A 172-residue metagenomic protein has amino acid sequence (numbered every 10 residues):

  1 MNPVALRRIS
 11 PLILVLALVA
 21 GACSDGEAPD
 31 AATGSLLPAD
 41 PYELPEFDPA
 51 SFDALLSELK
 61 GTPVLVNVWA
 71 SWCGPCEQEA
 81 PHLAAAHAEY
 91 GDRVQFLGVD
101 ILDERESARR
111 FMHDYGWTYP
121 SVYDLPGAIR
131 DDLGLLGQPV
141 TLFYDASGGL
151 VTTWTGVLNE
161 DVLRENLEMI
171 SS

Functional and structural regions predicted by a protein language model:
M1-P11: Bacterial N-terminal signal peptides that target proteins for export
L18-A22: C-terminal motif of bacterial Sec signal peptides marking the signal peptidase cleavage site
C23-E27, G74: Bacterial signal peptide processing site
P41-V64: A short beta-strand-turn-helix
T62-V64, W69-W72, G137: Short pre-active-site segment immediately N-terminal to redox-active cysteine/selenocysteine motifs in thiol-based
L65-V66, F96, T141: Hydrophobic beta-strand anchors of alpha/beta hydrolase catalytic cores
E77-Y115, L125-D132: Structural microenvironment flanking redox-active thiols in thiol-disulfide oxidoreductases
R110-T118, L125-S171: Thiol/disulfide oxidoreductase modules built on the thioredoxin-like
